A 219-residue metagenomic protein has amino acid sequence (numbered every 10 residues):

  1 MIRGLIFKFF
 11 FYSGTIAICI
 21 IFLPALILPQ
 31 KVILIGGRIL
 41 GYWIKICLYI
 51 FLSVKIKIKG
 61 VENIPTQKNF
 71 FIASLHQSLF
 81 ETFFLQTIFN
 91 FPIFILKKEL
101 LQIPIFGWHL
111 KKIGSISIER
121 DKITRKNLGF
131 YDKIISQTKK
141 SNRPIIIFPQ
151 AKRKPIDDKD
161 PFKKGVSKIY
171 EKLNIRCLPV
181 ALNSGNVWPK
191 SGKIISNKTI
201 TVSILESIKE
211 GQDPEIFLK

Functional and structural regions predicted by a protein language model:
M1-Q30, I35-I39, E62-P65, Q137 (+1 more regions): Membrane-interfacial terminal anchoring regions of lipid-handling membrane enzymes
T15, C19-Q30, L34-R38, F51 (+1 more regions): Catalytic core of membrane glycerolipid acyltransferases/transacylases, capturing the structured, soluble-facing
I46-N69: A short, well-structured juxtamembrane/interface segment
L48-Y49, L110, T138, Y170: A generic structural signal for well-ordered alpha-helical segments
S53-K55, F91, K112, N142 (+1 more regions): A generic structural signal for alpha->beta connector loops
I58, I116-E119, E210: Short acidic-hydrophobic, aromatic-tinged amphipathic segments that line or gate anion-handling sites
L128-K219: Non-catalytic C-terminal accessory region of glycerolipid acyltransferases and related lyso-lipid remodeling enzymes
